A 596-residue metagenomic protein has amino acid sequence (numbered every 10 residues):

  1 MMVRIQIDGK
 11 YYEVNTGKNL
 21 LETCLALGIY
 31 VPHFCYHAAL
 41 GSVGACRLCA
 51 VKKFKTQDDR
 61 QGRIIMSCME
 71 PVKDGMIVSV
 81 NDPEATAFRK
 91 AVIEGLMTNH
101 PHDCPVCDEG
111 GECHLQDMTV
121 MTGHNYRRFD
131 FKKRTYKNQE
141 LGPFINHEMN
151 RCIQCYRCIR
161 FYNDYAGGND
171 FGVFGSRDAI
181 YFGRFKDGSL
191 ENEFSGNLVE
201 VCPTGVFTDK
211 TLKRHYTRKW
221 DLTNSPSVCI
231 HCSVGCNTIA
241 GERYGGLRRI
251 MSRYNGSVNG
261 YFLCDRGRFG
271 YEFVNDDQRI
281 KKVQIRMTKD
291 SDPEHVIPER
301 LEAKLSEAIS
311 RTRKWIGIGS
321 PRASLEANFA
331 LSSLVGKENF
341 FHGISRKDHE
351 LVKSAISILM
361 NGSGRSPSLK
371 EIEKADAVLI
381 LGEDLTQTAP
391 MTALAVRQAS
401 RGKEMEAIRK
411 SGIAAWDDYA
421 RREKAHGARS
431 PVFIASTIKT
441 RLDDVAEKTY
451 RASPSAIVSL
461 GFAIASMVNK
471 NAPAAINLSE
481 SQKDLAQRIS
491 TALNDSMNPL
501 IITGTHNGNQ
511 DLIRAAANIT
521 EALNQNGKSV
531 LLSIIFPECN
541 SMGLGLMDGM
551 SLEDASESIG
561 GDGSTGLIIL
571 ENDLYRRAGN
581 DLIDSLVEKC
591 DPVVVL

Functional and structural regions predicted by a protein language model:
M2-V3: Extreme N-terminal starter segment of soluble prokaryotic enzymes
K10-K18: Short, contiguous acidic and Ser/Thr-rich linear segments
K18-E22, S324: Short, structural beta-strand-to-alpha-helix junction motif
L21-F54: A basic, amphipathic helix-loop patch mediating RNA/tRNA/ribosome contacts
R47-I230, V234-T238, R243-I250: Fe-S ferredoxin-like electron-transfer domains and their immediately adjacent linker/connector regions across
M97, P101, E148, C155 (+4 more regions): Catalytic alpha/large subunits of respiratory electron-transfer oxidoreductases, centered on bis-MGD molybdoenzymes
